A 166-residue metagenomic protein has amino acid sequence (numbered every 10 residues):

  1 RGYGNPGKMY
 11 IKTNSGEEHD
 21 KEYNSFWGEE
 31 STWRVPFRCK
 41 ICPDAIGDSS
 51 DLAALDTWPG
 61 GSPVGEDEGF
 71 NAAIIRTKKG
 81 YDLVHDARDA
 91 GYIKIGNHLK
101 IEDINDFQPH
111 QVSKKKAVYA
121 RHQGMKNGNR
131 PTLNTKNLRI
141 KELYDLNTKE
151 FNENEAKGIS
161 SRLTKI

Functional and structural regions predicted by a protein language model:
R1-I166: Long, compositionally biased charged/polar accessory segments in the mid-to-C-terminal portions of proteins
